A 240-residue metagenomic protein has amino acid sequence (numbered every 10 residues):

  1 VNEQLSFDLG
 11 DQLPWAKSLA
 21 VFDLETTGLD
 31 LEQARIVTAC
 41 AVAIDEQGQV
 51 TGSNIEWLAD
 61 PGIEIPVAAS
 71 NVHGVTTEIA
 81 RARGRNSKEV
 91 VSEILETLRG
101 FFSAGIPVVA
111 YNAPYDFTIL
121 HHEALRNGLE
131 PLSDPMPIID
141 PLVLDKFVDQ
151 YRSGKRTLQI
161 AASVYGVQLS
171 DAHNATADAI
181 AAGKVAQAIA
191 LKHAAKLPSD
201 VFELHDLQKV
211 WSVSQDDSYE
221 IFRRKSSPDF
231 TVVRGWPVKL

Functional and structural regions predicted by a protein language model:
V1-D11, Q187-L240: Acidic two-metal-ion nuclease catalytic site recognized across multiple nuclease folds, prominently DnaQ/RNase D-T
V1-P135, R156-V167, H173: Conserved non-catalytic scaffold segment of RNase H-like nuclease domains
E123-R126, F147, V164, V185-K192: Active-site catalytic microenvironments for nucleophilic, acid-base chemistry
I138-S153: Short alpha-helix plus adjacent loop in nuclease-associated cores
N174-Q187: Acidic, divalent-metal-coordinating active-site segment for phosphoryl/phosphodiester hydrolysis, typified by short
